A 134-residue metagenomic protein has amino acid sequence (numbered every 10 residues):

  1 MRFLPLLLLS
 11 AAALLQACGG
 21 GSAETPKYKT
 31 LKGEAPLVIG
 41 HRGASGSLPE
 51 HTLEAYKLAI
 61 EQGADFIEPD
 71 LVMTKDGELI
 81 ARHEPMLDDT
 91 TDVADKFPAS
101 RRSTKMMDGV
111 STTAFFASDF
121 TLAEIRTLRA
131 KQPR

Functional and structural regions predicted by a protein language model:
P5-Q16: Bacterial N-terminal signal peptides
C18-R134: Phosphate-group recognition and catalysis centered on beta-loop-alpha active-site segments
